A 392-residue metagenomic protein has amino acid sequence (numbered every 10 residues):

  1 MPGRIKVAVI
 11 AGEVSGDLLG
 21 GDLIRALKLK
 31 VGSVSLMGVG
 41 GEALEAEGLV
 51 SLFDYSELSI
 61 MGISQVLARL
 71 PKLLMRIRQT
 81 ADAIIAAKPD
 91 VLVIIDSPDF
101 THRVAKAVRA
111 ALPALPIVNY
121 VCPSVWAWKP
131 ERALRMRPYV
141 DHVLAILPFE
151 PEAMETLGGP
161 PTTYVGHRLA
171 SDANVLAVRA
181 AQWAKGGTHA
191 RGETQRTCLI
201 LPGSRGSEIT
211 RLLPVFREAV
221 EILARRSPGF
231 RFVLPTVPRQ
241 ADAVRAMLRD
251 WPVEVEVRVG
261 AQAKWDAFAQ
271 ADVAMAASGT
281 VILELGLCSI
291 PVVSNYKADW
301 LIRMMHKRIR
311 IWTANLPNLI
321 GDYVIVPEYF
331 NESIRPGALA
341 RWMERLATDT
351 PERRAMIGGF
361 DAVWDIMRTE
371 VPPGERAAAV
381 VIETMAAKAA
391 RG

Functional and structural regions predicted by a protein language model:
M1-G392: Nucleotide-activated sugar donor-binding and catalytic core shared by glycosyltransferases and related lipid-linked
